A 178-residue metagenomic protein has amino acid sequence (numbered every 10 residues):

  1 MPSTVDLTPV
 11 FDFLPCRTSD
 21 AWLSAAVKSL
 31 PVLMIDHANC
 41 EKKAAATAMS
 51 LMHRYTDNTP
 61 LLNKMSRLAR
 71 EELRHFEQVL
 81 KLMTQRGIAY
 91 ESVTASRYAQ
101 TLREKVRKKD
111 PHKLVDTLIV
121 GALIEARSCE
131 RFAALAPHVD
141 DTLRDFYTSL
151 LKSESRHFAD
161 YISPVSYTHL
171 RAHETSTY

Functional and structural regions predicted by a protein language model:
T4-K28, K42-A48, A99-L102: Short alpha-helical hairpin
S19-V32, R97-G121, H138: Acidic/His metal-coordination segments adjacent to aromatic residues that form catalytic metal sites in metalloenzymes
D20-K28, A44-R67, S128-L143: Helix-loop segments that flank and shape redox-cofactor active sites
P31, I35-A38, K42, S66 (+4 more regions): Short amphipathic alpha-helical segments with heptad-repeat character
A46, N63, R67-A95, Y161-P164: Conserved alpha-helical segments that form or flank metal/cofactor-binding pockets of metalloenzymes
A48, S66, L80, L118-P137 (+2 more regions): A structural feature that tracks compact, well-ordered secondary-structure segments with a strong bias toward
R103-V106, I162, L170: Solvent-exposed, charged amphipathic helical/linker segments at domain boundaries
T168-T175: Conserved small/polar residues in nucleotide/adenosyl-binding loops
